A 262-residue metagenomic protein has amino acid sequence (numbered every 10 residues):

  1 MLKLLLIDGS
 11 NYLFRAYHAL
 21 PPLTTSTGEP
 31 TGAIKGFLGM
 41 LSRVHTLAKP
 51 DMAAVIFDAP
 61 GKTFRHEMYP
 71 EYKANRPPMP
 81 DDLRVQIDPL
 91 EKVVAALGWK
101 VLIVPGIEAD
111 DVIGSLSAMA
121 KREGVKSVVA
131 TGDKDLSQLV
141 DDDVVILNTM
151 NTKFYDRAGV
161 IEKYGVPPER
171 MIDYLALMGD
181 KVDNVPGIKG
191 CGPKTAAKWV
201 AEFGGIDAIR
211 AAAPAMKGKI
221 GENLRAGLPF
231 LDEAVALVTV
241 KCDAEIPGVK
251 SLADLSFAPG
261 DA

Functional and structural regions predicted by a protein language model:
M1-A54, D58, F64-M68: Non-catalytic, usually N-terminal nucleic-acid engagement modules in DNA/RNA processing proteins
L2, L23-T24, A74-V249: Extended two-metal-dependent nuclease catalytic cores across DNA- and RNA-processing enzymes
L13-H18, T63-F64, D88-E91, A197-W199: A broad, low-specificity signal for short, low-complexity segments enriched in glycine/proline and polar/charged
T63-R65, S137-Q138: Short catalytic/ligand-binding loop motif for oxyanion handling, primarily in non-cytosolic enzymes, centered on
E71: Arg/Lys-rich, often Gly-containing low-complexity segments of ribosomal proteins
D254-A262: Short, intrinsically disordered, charge-balanced linker/junction segments flanking boundaries in proteins
